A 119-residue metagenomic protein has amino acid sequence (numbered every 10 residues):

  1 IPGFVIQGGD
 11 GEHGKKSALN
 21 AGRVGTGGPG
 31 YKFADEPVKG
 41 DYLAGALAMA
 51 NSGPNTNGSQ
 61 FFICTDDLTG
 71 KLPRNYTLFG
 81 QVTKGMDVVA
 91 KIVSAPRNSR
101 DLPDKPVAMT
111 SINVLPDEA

Functional and structural regions predicted by a protein language model:
I1-A119: Cyclophilin-like peptidyl-prolyl cis-trans isomerases
